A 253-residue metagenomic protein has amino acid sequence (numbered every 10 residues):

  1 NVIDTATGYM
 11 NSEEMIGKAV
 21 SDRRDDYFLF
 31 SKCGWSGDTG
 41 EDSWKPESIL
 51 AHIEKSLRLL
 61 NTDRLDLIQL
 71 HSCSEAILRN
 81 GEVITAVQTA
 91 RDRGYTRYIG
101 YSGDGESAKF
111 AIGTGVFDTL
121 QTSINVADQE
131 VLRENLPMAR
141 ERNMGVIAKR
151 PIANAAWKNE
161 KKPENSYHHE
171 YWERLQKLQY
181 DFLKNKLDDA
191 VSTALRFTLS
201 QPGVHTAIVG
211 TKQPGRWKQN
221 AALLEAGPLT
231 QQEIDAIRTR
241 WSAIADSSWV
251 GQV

Functional and structural regions predicted by a protein language model:
N1-D4, T114, T119, E134-V253: Structured C-terminal cap/extension of enzyme domains
N1-V2, D26-F30, R64-Q69, T96-G100 (+3 more regions): Structural preference for beta-strand elements that scaffold enzyme active sites
N1-Y27: N-terminal binding-site loop/beta-alpha segment at the start of enzyme catalytic domains that lines or forms
T7, N11, G103-E106, K212: Short beta->alpha linker loops
Y9, G37, H71-S74, N154-A155 (+1 more regions): Feature marks short, surface-exposed loop/turn motifs that line or immediately flank catalytic pockets and channel
G17-F28, L57-N61, I112-G115, E141: Acidic (Asp/Glu)-rich catalytic clusters
C33-W35, S123-Q129, P151-I152, I234-I237: Short, acidic/turn-prone active-site loops that include or flank metal/cofactor- and phosphate-binding residues
S36, G40-E130, E134, S200: Glycine/proline-rich, positively charged, aromatic-decorated active-site loop/lid region on the catalytic face
